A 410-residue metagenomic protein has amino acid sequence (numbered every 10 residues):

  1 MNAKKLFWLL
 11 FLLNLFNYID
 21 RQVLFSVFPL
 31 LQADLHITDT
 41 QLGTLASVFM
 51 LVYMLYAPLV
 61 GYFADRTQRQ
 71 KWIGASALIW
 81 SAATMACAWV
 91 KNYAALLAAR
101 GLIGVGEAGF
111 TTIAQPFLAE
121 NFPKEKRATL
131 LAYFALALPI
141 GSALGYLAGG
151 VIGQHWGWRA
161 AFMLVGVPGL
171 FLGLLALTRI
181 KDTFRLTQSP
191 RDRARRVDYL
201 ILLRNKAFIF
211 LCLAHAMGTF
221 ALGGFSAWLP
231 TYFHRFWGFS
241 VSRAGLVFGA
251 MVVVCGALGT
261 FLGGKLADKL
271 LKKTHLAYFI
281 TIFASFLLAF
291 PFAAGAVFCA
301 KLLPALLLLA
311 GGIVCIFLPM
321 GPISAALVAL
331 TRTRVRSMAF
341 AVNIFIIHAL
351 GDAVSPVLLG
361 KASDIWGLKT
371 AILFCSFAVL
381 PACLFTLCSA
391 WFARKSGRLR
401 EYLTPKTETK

Functional and structural regions predicted by a protein language model:
L24-F25, K206-F261, M320, S324 (+1 more regions): Extracytoplasmic gate region of multi-pass secondary transporters
H36, Q68, W89-A95, G106 (+2 more regions): Helix-breaking motifs and short loop linkers at transmembrane-helix boundaries and internal kinks in secondary membrane
S47-V60, A250-L262: Central cavity-lining transmembrane alpha-helices of secondary-active solute carriers, predominantly the Major
L55-K91: Conserved MFS/SLC helix-loop-helix module at the cytosolic interface between two early adjacent transmembrane helices
K71-M85, A277-A293: Structural signature of the two symmetry-related core transmembrane helices
A99-P139: Cytoplasmic helix-loop-helix junction between adjacent transmembrane helices in 12-TM secondary transporters
F134-T178: Helix-loop-helix hairpin linking two adjacent transmembrane segments in secondary transporters
T183-C212, F236: Juxtamembrane intracellular "pre-TM" segments in multi-pass secondary transporters
